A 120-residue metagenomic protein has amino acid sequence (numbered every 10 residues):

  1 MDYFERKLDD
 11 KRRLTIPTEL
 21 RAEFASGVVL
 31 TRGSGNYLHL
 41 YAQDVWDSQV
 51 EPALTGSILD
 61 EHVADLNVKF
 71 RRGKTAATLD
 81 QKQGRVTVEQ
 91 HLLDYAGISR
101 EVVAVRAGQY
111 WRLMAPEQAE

Functional and structural regions predicted by a protein language model:
M1-R6, D10, L20-G27, T31-V86 (+1 more regions): Flexible "stalk/tail and boundary" regions
